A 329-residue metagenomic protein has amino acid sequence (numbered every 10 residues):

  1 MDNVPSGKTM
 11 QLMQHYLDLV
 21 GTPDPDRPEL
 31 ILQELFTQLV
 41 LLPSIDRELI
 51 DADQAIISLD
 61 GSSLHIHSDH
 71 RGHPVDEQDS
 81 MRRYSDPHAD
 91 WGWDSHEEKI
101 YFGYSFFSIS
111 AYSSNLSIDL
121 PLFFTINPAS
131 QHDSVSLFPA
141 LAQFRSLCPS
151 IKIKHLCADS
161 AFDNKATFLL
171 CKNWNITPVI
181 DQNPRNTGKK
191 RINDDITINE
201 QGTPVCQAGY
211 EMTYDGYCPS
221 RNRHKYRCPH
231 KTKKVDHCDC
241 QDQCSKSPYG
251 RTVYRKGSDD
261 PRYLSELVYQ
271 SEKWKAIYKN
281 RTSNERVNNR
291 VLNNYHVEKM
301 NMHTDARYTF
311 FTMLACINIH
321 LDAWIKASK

Functional and structural regions predicted by a protein language model:
D2-L156, S160-N173, N183: Polybasic low-complexity intrinsically disordered regions
S114-L116, E298, I319-K329: Short helix-capping/linker segments at secondary-structure and domain boundaries
S134-H230, V268: An internal, acidic/charged active-site-proximal segment that coordinates divalent cations and/or engages
D159, E285, I317: Hydrophobic, well-ordered secondary-structure elements that form the walls of internal hydrophobic environments
N173, T177, N289, N293-V297 (+1 more regions): Short, well-ordered loop/turn and helix-capping segments at boundaries between secondary-structure elements and domains
D195-C218, G257-H303: Short amphipathic alpha-helical "interface-anchor" segments enriched in bulky aromatics
Y226-E266, Q270: Long, low-complexity, polar/charged, intrinsically disordered or flexibly structured peripheral segments
N301-C316: Membrane-interface transmembrane-helix boundary segments in multi-pass integral membrane proteins
